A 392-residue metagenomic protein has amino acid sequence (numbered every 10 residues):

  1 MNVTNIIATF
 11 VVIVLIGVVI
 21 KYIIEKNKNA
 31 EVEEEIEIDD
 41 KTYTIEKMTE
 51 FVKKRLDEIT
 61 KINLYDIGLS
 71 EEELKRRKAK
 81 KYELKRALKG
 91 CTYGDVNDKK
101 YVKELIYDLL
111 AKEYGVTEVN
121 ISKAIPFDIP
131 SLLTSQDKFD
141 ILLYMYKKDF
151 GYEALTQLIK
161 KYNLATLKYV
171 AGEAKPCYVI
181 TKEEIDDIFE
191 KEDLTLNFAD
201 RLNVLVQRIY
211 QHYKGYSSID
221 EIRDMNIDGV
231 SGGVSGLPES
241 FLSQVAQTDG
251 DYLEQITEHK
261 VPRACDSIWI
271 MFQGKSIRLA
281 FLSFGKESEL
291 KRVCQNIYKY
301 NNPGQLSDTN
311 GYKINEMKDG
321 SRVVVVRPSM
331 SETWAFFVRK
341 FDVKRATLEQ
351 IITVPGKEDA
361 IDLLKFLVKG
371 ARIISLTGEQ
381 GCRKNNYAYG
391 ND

Functional and structural regions predicted by a protein language model:
M1-V12: Feature marks short, highly hydrophobic, charge-poor N-terminal signal-anchor/signal peptide-like helices that anchor
V11-L306: N-terminal accessory targeting/assembly segments
K21, R339-K340, K384: Basic side chains
I209, I268, V325, Q380-R383: Generic structural signal marking isolated hydrophobic packing positions within regular secondary structure
G229-L237, S321, Y387-N391: Short amphipathic alpha-helical patches
Q255-G370: P-loop NTP-binding catalytic core
A360, L364-D392: Glycine-rich phosphate-binding P-loop
